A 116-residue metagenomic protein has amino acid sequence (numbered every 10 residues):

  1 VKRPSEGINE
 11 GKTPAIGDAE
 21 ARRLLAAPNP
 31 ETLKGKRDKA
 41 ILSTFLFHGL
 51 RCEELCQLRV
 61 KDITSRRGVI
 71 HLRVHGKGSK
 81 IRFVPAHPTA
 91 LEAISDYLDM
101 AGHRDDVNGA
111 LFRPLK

Functional and structural regions predicted by a protein language model:
V1-K116: Conserved catalytic core of the tyrosine transesterase superfamily
